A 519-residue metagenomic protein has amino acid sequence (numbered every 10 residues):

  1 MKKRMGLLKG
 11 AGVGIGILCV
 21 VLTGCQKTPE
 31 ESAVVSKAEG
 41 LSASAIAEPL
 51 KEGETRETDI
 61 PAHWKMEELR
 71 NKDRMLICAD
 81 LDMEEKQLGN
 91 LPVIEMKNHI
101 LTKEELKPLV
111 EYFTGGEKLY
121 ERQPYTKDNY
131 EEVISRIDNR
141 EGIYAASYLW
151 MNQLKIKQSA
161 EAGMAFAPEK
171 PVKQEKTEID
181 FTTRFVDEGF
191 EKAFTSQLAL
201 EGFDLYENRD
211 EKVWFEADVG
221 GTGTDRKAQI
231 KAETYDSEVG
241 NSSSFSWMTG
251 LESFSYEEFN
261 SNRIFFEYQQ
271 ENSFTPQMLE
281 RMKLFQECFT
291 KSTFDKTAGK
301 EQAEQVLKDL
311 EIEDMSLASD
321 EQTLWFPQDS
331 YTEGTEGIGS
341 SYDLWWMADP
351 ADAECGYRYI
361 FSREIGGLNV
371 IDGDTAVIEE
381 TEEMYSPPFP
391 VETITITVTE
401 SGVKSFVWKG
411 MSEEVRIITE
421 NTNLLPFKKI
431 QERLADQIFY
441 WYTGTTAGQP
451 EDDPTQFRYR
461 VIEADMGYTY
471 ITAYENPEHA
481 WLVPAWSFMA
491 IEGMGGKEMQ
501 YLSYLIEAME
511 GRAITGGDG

Functional and structural regions predicted by a protein language model:
K2-G12: Bacterial N-terminal signal peptides that target proteins for export
A11, C288-F289, Y474: Residues at structural and domain junctions
V21-G24: C-terminal motif of bacterial Sec signal peptides marking the signal peptidase cleavage site
Q26-Y385: Preferential activation on post-signal-peptide N-terminal prodomains/segments of secreted or lumenal proteins
W247-L284, K291-G299, F389-N423, Q500-G519: A short, surface-exposed interaction/processing loop segment used at functional sites
G299-E498: Segments that shape or occlude catalytic/ligand-binding pockets
